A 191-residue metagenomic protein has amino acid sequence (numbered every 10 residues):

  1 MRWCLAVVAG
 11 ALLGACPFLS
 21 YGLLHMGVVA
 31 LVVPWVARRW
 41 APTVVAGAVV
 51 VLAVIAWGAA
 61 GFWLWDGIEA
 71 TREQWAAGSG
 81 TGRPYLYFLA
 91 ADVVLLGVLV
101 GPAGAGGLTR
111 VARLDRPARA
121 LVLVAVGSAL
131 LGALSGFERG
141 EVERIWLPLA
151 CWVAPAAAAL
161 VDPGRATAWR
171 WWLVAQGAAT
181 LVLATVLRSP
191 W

Functional and structural regions predicted by a protein language model:
M1, L31-A41, A59-A60, G106-D115 (+1 more regions): Structural signal for the C-terminal ends of transmembrane alpha-helices and the immediately following loop
M1-V7, L13, L24-V49: Perimembrane helix-loop-helix junctions
R2-L5, L114-A125, D162-L173: Membrane-interfacial loop-to-transmembrane alpha-helix junctions, especially the N-terminal start
A46-R113: Transmembrane-lumen/periplasm boundary regions of multi-pass, lipid-linked membrane glycan transferases
A48-V51, G164-S189: Signature aromatic-anchored transmembrane alpha helix within multi-pass, membrane-resident enzymes that catalyze glycan
L89-G101, G140-G164: Hydrophobic/aromatic-rich transmembrane helices and adjacent perimembrane loops
G97-V122, V126-A133, A156: Hydrophobic, aromatic-rich transmembrane alpha-helices and their immediate juxtamembrane boundary segments
A125-E141, A156-A159, T180-S189: Transmembrane-helix signature of polytopic, lipid-linked glycan biosynthesis machinery
